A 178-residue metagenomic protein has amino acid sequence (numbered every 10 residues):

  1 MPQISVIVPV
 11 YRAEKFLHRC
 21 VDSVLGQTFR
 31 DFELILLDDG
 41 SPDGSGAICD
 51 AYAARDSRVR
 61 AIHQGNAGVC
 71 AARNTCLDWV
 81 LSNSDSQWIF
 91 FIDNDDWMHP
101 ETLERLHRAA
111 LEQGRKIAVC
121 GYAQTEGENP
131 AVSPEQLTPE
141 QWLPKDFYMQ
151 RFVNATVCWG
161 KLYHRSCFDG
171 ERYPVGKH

Functional and structural regions predicted by a protein language model:
P2-S5, S23, E33: Cell-envelope/extracellular polymer assembly enzymes that use nucleotide-activated donors
R12-G26: Short, well-formed alpha-helical segments that are part of the catalytic scaffolds of diverse glycosyltransferases
S23, R30, D38-A47, A67: A conserved acidic beta->alpha catalytic loop
D31-G40, R60-G65, D93-N94: Short beta-strand/loop segment that forms part of the nucleotide-sugar
Q64-S84: Glycine-rich, basic loop-to-helix element that forms the pyrophosphate-binding segment of sugar-nucleotide handling
I89: Short aromatic/hydrophobic "clamp" motif used to bind/position activated sugar donors
E101-V132: Conserved donor NDP-sugar-binding/catalytic core segment of glycosyltransferases
D146-H178: Conserved nucleotide-sugar donor-binding catalytic segment
